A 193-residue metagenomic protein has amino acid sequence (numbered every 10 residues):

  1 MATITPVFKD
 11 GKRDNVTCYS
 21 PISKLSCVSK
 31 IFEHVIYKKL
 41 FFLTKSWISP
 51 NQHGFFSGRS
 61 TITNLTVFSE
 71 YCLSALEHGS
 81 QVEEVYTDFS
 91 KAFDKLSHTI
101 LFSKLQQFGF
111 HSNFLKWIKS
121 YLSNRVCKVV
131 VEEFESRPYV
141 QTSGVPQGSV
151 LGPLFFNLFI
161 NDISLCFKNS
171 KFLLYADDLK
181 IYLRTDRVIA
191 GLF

Functional and structural regions predicted by a protein language model:
M1-P146, L183-R184: Conserved pre-catalytic core of RNA-dependent polymerases
E84, L173-L174: Hydrophobic "anchor" residues on beta-strands that sit immediately upstream of conserved functional sites
T87, A176-D177: Active-site flanking residues adjacent to catalytic metal/cofactor-binding acidic residues
G148, G152: Short, conserved phosphate/pyrophosphate- and ester-handling motifs at nucleotide-, phospho-/glycolipid
F167-L173: Conserved helix-loop-beta segment at the catalytic/binding core of cyclic-nucleotide signaling proteins
L173, K180-I181: Substrate-binding beta-hairpin/strand module that engages nucleic acids
R187-F193: Short, intrinsically disordered, charge-balanced linker/junction segments flanking boundaries in proteins
